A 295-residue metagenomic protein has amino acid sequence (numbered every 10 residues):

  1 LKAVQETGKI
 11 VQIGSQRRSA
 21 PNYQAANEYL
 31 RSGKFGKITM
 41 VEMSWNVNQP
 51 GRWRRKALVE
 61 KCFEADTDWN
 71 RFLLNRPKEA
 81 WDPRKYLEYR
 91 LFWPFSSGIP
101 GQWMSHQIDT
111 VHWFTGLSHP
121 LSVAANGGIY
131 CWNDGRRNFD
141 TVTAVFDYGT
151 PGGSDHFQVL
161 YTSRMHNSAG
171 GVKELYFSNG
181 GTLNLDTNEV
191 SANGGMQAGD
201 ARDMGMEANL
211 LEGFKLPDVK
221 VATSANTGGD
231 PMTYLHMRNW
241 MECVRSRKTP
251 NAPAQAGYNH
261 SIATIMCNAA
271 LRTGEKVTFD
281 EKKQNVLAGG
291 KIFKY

Functional and structural regions predicted by a protein language model:
L1-K9: Rossmann-fold NAD(P)-binding glycine/threonine-rich loop
A3, A25-Y29: Active-site Tyr-X1-5-Lys
K9, Y23-A25, G36-N46, G51-Q255 (+1 more regions): Contiguous beta-strand/loop segments that form the cofactor/metal-binding neighborhood of enzyme cores
R17: Active-site-proximal loop/turn and secondary-structure-junction residues that shape catalytic pockets, frequently
A20: Glycine-rich phosphate-binding loop at the start of an alpha helix
G33: Conserved G/P- and acidic residue-centered "switch" motifs that form tight phosphate/ATP-binding loops in soluble
